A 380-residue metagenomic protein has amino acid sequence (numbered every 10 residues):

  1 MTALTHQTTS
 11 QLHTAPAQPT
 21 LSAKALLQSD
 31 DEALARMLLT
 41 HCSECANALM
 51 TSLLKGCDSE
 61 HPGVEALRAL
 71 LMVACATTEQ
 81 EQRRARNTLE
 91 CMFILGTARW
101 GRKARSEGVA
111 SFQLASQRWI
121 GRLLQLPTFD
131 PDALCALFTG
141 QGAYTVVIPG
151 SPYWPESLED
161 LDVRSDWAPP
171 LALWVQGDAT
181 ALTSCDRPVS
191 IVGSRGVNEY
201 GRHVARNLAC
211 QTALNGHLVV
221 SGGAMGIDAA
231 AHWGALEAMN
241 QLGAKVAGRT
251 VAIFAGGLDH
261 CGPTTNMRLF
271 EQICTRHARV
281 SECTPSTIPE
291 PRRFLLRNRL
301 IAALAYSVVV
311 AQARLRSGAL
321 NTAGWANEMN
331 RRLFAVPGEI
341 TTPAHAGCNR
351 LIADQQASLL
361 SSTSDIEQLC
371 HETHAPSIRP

Functional and structural regions predicted by a protein language model:
M1-R36, H41-E44, D132, Q141 (+1 more regions): Glycine-biased, small-residue-rich flexible motifs in mid-sequence functional cores and linkers
M1-S151: Short, small/acidic-rich helices and loops at N termini and domain boundaries of DNA replication/processing enzymes
